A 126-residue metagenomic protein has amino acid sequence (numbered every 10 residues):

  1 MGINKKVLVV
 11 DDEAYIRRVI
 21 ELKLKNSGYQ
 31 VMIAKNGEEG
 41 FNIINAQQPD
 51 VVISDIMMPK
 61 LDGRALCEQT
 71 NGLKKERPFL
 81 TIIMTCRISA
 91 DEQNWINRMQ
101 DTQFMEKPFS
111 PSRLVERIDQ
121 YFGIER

Functional and structural regions predicted by a protein language model:
R18-N26: Charged docking surfaces used in two-component/phosphorelay signaling
G28-K35, I43: Short hydrophobic/Thr-rich beta-strand motif most characteristic of the beta2 strand and flanking loop of CheY-like
A34-E38, P111: Conserved Asp/Asn-Gly motif in the active-site loop of CheY-like receiver
Q47-I53: Active-site beta3 strand of CheY-like receiver
M58: Receiver (REC) domain active-site loop signature in two-component systems and cognate sites in sensor histidine kinases
I82-T85: Hydrophobic/aromatic residues positioned on beta-strands within the core alpha/beta folds
F109-D119: C-terminal output helix
